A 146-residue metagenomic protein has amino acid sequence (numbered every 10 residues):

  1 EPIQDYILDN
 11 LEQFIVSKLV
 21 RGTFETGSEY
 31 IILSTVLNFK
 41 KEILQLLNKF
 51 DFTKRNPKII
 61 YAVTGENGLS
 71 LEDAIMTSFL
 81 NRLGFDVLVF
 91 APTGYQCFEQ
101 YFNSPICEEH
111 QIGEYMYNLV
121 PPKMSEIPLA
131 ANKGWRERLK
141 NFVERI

Functional and structural regions predicted by a protein language model:
E1-S34, E108-I146: Conserved N-terminal ligand/cofactor-binding loop architecture of enzyme catalytic domains
E25, E29-D51, N56-E109: Active-site and donor-binding regions of nucleotide-sugar-utilizing enzymes
